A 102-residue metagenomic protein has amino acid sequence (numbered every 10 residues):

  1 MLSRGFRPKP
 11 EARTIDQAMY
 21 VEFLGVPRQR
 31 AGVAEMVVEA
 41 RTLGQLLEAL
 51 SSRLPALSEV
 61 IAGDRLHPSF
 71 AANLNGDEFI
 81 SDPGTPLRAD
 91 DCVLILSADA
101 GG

Functional and structural regions predicted by a protein language model:
L2-G101: Ubiquitin-like/PB1-type beta-grasp interaction modules and other compact soluble beta-rich domains
